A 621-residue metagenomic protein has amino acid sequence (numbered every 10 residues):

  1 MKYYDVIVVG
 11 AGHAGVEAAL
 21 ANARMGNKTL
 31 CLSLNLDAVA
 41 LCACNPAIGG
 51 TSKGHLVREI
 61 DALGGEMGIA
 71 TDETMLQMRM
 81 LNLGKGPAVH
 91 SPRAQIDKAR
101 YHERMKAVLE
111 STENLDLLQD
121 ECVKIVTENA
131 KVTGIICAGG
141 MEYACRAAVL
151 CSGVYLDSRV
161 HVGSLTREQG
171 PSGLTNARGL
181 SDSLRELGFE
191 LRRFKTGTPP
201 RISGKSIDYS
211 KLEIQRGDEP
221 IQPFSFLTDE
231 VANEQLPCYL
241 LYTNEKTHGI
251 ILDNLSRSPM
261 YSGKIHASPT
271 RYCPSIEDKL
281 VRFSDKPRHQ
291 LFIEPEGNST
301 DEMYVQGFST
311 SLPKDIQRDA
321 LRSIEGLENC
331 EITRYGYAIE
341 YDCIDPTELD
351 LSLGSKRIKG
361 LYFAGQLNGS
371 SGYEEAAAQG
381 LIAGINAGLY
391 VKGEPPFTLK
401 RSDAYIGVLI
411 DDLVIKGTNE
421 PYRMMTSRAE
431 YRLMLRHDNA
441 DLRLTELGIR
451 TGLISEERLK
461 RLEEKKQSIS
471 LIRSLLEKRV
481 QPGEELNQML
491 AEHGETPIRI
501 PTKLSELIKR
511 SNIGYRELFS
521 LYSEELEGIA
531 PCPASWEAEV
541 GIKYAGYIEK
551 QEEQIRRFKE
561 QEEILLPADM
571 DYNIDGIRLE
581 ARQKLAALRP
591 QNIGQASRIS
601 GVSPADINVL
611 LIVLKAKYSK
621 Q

Functional and structural regions predicted by a protein language model:
K2-A14: Beta1/beta-strand and adjacent pyrophosphate-binding region of the FAD-binding site in flavoprotein oxidoreductases
K2-Y4, A138-A147: Core beta-strand elements of the Rossmann-like FAD/NAD(P) dinucleotide-binding domain in flavoenzyme oxidoreductases
L20-K124, G139, A147, C151-E168 (+4 more regions): Conserved N-terminal/central alpha/beta ligand/cofactor-binding core
N35-D37, K53, S181-R318, G326 (+2 more regions): An anion/pyrophosphate-binding glycine-rich loop and adjacent beta-alpha core in soluble alpha-beta enzymes
V126-E142: Conserved beta-strand-loop-beta-strand element in the redox core of flavoprotein oxidoreductases
Y304-S370, T398-D411, P531-K584, R589: A glycine-rich dinucleotide-binding beta-alpha-beta segment and adjacent secondary-structure elements that constitute
A376-F397: Internal hydrophobic alpha-helix adjacent to the cofactor/substrate pocket in enzyme cavities
R428, T445-N608, I612-K620: Extended, charge-enriched "interface" segments that sit outside catalytic cores
